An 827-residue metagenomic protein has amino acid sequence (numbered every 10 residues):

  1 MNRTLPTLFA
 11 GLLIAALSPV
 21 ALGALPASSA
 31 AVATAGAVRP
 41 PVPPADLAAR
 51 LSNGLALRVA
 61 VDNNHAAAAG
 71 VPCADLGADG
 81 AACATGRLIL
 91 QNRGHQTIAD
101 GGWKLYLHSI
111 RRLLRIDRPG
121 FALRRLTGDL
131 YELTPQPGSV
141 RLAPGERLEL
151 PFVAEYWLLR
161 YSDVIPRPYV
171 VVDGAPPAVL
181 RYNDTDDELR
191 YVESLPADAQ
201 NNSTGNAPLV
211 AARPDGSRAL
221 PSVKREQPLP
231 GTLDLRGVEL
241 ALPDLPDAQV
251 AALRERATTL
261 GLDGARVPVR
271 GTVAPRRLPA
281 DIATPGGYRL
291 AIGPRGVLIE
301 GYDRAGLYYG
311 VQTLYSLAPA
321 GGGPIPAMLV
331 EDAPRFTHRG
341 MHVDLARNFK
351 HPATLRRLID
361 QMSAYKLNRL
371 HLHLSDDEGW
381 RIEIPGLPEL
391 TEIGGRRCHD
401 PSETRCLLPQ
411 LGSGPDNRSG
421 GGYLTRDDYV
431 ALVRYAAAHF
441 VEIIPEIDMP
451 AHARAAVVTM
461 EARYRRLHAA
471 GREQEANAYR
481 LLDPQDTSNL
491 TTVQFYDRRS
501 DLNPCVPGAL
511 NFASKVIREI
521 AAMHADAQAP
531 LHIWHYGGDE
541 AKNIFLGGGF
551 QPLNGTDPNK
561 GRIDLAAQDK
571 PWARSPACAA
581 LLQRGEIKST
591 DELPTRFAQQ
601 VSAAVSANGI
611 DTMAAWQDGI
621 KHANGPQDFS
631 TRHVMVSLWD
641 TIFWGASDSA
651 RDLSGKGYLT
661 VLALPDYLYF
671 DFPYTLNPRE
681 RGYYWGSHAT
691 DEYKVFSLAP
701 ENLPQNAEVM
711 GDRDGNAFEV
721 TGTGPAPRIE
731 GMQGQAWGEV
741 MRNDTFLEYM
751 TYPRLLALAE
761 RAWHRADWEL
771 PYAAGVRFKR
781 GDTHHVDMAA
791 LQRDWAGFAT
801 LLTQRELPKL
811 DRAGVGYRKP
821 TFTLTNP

Functional and structural regions predicted by a protein language model:
G36-A45, V164-P166, V170-A305, Y309 (+5 more regions): Acidic, contiguous N-terminal accessory segments
V38-A82: Low-complexity, acidic Ser/Thr/Pro/Gly-rich terminal tails and inter-domain linkers that flank the onset of structured
I89-Q96, V506: Asparagine-centered strand-capping/turn motif at beta-strand->loop junctions
H95-T127: Short acidic, flexible loop segments centered on an aromatic residue
R118-L158: Intrinsically disordered, low-complexity Pro/Gly/Ser/Thr-rich segments with frequent PxxP/GP/PP motifs and embedded
T284-P285, I292-D501, V506-F512, E519-I533 (+1 more regions): Feature activates predominantly on carbohydrate-active enzymes
L490-Q494, R499-H633, T641: Active-site neighborhood of glycoside hydrolase catalytic domains
T612-P827: Flexible, acidic glycine-rich loops studded with aromatic residues
